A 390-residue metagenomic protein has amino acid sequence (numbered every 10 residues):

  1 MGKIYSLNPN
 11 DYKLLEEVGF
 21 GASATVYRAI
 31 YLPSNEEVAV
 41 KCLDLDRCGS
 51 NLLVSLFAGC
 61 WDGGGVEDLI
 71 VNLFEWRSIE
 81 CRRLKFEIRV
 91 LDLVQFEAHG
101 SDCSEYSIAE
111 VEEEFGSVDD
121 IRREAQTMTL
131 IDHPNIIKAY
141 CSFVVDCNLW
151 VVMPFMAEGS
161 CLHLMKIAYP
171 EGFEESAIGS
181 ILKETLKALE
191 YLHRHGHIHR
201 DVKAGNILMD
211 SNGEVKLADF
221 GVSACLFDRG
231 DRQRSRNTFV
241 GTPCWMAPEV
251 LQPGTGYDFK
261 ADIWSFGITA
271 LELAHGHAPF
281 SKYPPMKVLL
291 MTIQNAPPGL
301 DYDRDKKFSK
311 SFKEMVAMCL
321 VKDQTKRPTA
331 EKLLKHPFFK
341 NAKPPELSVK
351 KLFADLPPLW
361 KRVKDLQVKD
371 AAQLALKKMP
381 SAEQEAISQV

Functional and structural regions predicted by a protein language model:
T25: Conserved N-lobe ATP-binding subsite of Hanks-type protein kinase domains, especially the beta3 VAIK lysine
C42-W61, W76-C81, H99-I131: Conserved N-lobe beta3->alphaC-helix segment of eukaryotic protein kinase catalytic domains
S142: Activation-segment/catalytic-loop signature of the eukaryotic protein kinase fold
C147-S160, L164: Conserved short submotifs of the Hanks-type protein kinase catalytic core that shape the nucleotide-binding pocket
I181-L182: Activation segment signature within eukaryotic-like protein kinase domains
E331, F338-V390: C-terminal regulatory tails of eukaryotic serine/threonine kinases
